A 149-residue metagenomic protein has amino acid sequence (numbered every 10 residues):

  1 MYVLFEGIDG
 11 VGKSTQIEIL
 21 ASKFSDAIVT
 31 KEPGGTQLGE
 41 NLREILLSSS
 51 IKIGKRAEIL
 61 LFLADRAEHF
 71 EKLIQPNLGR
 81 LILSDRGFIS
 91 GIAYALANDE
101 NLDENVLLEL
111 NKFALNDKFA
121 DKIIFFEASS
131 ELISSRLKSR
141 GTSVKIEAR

Functional and structural regions predicted by a protein language model:
V3-F5: Hydrophobic anchor at the beta1->P-loop junction of P-loop NTPases
G10-V11: ATP-binding Walker
S14: Walker A/P-loop
D26-A27, I82, D121-I123: Hydrophobic anchor at the start of a short beta-strand that flanks the dinucleotide cofactor-binding loop
T30-L115: ATP-dependent small-molecule kinase phosphotransfer cores that center on conserved nucleotide phosphate-binding segments
A93-R149: A glycine- and Lys/Arg-enriched "phosphate-lid" helix/loop adjacent to the NTP-binding pocket of small-molecule kinases
